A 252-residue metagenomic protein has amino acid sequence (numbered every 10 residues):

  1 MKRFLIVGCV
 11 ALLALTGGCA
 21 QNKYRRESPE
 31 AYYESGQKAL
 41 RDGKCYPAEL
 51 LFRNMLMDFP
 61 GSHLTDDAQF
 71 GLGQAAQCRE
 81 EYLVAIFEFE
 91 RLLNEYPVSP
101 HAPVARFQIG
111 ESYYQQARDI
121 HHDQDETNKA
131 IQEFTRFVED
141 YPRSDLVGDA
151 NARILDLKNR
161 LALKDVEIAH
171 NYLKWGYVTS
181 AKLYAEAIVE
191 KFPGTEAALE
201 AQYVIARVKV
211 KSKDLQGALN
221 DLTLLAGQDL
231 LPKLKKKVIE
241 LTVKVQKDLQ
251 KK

Functional and structural regions predicted by a protein language model:
K2, I6, G17-K252: Acidic, polar-rich low-complexity tracts and alpha-helical solenoid repeat scaffolds
A11-L12: Repetitive helical segments and hydrophobic/amphipathic motifs
